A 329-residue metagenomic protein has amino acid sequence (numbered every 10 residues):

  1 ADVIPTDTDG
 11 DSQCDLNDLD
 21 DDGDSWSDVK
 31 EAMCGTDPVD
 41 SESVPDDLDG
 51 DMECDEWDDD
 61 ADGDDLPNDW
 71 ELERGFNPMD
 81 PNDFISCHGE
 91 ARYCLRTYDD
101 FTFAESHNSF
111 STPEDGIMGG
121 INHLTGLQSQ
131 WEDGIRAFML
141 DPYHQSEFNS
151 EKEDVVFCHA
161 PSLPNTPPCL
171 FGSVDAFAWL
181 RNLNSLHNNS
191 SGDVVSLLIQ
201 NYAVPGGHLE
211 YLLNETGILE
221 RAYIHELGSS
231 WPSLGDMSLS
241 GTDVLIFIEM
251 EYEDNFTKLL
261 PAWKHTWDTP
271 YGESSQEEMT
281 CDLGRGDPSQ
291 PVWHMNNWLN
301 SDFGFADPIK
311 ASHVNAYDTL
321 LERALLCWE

Functional and structural regions predicted by a protein language model:
A1-H88: Extracellular calcium-associated, cysteine-rich motifs in secreted modular proteins
I85-E329: Catalytic cores of phosphodiester-bond hydrolases, prominently lipid phosphodiesterases
